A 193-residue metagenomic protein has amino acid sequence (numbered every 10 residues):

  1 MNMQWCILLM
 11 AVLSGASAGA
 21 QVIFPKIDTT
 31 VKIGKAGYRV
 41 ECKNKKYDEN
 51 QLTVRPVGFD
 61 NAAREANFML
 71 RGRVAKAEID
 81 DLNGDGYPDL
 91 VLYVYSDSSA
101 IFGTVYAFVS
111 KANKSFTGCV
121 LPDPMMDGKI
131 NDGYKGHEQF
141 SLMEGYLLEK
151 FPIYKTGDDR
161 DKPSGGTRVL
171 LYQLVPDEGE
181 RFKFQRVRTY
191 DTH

Functional and structural regions predicted by a protein language model:
N2-L8: Sec-dependent signal peptide recognition, specifically the positively charged N-region followed immediately by
C6, A20-G37, K43-K45, G128-H193: Acidic, small-residue rich beta-repeat scaffolds with periodic aromatic anchors
G15-S17: N-terminal signal peptide c-region/cleavage motif recognized by signal peptidases
V31, G37, E41-R71, T117-I130: Blade-edge motifs of beta-propeller repeat domains
Q51-A62, F102-P122, L171-E178: Beta-propeller blade repeat segments, especially FG-GAP/WD-type strand-to-loop junctions in 6- to 7-bladed propeller
D85: Acidic carboxylate motifs that coordinate Ca2+ or other divalent cations, activating on Asp/Glu
S99-A107, D158-D161: Structural motif
